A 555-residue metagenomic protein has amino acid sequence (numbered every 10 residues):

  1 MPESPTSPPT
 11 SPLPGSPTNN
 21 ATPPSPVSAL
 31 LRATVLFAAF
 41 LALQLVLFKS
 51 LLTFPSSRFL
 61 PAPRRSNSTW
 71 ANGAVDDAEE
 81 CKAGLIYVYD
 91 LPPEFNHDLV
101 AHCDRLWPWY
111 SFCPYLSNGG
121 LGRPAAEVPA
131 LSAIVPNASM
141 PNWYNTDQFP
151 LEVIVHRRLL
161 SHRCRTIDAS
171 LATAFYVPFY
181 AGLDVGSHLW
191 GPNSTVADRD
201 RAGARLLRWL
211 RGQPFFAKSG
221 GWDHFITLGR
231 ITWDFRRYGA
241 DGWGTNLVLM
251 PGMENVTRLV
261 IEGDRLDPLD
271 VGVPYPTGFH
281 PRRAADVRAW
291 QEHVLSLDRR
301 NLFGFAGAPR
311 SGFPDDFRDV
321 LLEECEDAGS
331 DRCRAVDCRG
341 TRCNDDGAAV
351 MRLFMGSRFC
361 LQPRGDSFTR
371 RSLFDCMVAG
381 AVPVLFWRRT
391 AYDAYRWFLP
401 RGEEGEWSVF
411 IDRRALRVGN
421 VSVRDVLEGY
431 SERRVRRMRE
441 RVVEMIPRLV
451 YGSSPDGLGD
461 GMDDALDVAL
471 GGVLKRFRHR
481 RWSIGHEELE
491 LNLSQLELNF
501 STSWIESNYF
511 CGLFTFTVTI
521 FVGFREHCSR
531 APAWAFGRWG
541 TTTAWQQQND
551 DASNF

Functional and structural regions predicted by a protein language model:
P2-H224, I231-L302, A308-P309, F313-D337 (+1 more regions): Juxtamembrane luminal stem/stalk of type II transmembrane Golgi/ER carbohydrate-processing enzymes
L171, A197-A204, G221, L297 (+8 more regions): Intrinsic disorder
A174-P178, I226, C360-Q362, V384: Structural motif
G229-W233, R389-A391: Short beta-alpha junction loops
C338-L353: Conserved active-site histidine-acidic residue motif and adjacent donor-binding/catalytic loop of glycosyltransferases
A349-V450, D463, V468: Catalytic binding pocket for nucleotide-activated donors in carbohydrate/polymer assembly enzymes
